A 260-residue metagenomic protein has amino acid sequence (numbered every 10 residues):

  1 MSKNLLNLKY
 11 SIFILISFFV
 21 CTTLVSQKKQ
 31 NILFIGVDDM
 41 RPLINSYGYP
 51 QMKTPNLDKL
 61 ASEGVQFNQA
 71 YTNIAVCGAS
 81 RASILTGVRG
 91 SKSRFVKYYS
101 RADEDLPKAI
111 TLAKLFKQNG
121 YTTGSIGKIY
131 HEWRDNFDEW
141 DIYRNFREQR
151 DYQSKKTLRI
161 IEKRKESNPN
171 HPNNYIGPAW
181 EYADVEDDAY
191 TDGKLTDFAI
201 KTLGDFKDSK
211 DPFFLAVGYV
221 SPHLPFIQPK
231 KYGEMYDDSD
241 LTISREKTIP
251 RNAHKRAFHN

Functional and structural regions predicted by a protein language model:
S2, K9-Y10, T22-N260: Formylglycine-dependent sulfatase
I14-C21: Hydrophobic membrane-targeting signal helices
